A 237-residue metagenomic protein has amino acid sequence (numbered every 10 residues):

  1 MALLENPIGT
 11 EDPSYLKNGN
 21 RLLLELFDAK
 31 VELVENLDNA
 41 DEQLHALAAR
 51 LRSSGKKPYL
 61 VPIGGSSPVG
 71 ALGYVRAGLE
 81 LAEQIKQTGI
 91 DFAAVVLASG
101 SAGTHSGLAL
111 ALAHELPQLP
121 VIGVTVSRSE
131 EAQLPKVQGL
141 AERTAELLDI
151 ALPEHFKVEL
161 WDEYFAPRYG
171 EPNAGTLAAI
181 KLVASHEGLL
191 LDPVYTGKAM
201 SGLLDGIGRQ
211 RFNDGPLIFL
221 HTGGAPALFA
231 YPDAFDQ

Functional and structural regions predicted by a protein language model:
M1, A109-E115, G202-R211: Alpha-helix C-terminal capping segments
M1, K30, Q118-P120, K157 (+1 more regions): Residues at the starts of beta-strands that form the adenosine-phosphate
L3-T88, A151, F156-N173, A178-A179: Small/polar-residue-rich loop-to-helix segments that shape phosphate-bearing ligand pockets
L51-K57, I85-D91, L116, L189 (+1 more regions): Glycine-rich phosphate-binding loop signature in dinucleotide/nucleotide-binding domains
G64-S66, S101-A102, F165, T196 (+1 more regions): Short glycine-rich anion-binding loops that position phosphate/pyrophosphate groups of nucleotides and phosphorylated
A71-E159, H221-Q237: Glycine-rich phosphate/pyrophosphate-binding loop at beta-loop-alpha junctions
E154-D214: Active-site-adjacent helical/loop segments in soluble small-molecule enzymes
